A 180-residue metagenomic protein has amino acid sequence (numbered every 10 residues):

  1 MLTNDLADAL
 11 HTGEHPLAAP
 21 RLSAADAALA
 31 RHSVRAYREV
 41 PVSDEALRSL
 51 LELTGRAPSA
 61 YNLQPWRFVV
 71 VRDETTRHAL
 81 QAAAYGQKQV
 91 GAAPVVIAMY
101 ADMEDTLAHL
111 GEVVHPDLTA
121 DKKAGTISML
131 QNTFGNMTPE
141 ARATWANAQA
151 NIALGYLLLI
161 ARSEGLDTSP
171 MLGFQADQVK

Functional and structural regions predicted by a protein language model:
M1-K180: Acidic, surface-exposed loops and disordered segments
